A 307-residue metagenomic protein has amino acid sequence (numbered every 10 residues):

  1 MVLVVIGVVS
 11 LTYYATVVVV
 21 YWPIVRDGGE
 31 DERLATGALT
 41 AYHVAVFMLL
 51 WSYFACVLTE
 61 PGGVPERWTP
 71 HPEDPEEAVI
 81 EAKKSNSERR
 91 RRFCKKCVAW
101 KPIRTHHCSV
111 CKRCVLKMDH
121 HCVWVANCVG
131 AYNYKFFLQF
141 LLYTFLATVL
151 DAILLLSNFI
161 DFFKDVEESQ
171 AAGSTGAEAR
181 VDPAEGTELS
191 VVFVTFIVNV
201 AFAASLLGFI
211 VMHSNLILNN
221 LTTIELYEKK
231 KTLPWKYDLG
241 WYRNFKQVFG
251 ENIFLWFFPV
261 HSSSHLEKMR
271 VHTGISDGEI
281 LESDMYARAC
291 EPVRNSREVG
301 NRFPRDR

Functional and structural regions predicted by a protein language model:
M1-H121, V125-R307: Membrane-associated feature with strongest affinity for ZDHHC
